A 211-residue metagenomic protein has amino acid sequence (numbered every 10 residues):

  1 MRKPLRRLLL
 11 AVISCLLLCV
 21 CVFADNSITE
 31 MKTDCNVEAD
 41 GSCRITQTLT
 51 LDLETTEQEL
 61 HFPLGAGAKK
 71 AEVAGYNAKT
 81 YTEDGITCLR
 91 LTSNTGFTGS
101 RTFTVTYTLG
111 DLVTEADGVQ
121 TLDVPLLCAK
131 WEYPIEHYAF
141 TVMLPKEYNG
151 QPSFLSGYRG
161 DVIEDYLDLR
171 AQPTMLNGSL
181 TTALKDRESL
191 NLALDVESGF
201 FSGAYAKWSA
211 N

Functional and structural regions predicted by a protein language model:
M1-V12: Bacterial N-terminal signal peptides that target proteins for export
L10-V20: Bacterial N-terminal signal peptides
C21-N211: Lumenal/extracellular ectodomains and adaptor appendage modules of the eukaryotic vesicle/secretory system
